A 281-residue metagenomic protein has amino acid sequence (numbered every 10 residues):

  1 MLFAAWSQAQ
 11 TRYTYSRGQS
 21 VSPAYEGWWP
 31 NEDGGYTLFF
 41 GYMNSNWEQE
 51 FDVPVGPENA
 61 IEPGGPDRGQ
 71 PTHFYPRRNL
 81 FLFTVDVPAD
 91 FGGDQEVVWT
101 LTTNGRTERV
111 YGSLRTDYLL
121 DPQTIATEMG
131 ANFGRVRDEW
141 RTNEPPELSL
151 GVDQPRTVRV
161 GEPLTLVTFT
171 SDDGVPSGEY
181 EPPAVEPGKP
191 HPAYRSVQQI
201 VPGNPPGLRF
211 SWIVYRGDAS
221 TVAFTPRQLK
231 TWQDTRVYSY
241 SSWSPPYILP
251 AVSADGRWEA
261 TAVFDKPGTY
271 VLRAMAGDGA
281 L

Functional and structural regions predicted by a protein language model:
V21-Y25, D117-R159, T165, S171-S177: Short, compositionally biased P/S/T/A/G/V-rich stretches that sit at domain boundaries
E32-G41, D153-Y194: Contiguous beta-strand segments within globular domains
P71, P187-W258: Low-complexity "stalk/linker" and mucin-like segments enriched in Ser/Thr/Pro/Ala/Gly
F81-V85, W258-A262: Short strand-edge motifs at loop-to-beta-strand transitions and within beta-strands of extracellular beta-rich domains
A89, V252, A260-K266: Residue-level recognition of secondary-structure-to-loop junctions
G92-E96, P163, P267-V271: Extracellular Ig-like/FN3 beta-sandwich strand-entry sites
G277-L281: Short, solvent-exposed loop/turn segments at the edges of extracellular beta-sandwich modules
